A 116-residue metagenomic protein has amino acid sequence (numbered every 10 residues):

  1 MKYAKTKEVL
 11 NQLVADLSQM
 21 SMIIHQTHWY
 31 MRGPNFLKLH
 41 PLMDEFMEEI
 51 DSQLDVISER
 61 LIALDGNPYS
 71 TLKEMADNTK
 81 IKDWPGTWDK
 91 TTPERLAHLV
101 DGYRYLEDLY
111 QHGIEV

Functional and structural regions predicted by a protein language model:
M1-K5, M20-E45, L109-V116: Helix-loop segments that flank and shape redox-cofactor active sites
M1-L13, T92: Disorder-to-helix initiation segments
Y3-A4, L64-N67, K73, K82-G86: Intrinsically disordered regulatory regions flanking bHLH/HLH domains in eukaryotic helix-loop-helix transcription
N11, A15-S18, D44, E48-D55 (+3 more regions): Generic structural signal for well-ordered, non-transmembrane alpha-helical segments in soluble/cytosolic regions
Q26, Y30-G33, A63, S70 (+1 more regions): Heptad-repeat coiled-coil alpha-helices
P34-K38, A76-D83: Short, charge-patterned binding micro-sites
L37-E74: Conserved alpha-helical segments that form or flank metal/cofactor-binding pockets of metalloenzymes
E59, T79-V116: Acidic/histidine-rich alpha-helical segments that form the ligand environment of transition-metal centers
